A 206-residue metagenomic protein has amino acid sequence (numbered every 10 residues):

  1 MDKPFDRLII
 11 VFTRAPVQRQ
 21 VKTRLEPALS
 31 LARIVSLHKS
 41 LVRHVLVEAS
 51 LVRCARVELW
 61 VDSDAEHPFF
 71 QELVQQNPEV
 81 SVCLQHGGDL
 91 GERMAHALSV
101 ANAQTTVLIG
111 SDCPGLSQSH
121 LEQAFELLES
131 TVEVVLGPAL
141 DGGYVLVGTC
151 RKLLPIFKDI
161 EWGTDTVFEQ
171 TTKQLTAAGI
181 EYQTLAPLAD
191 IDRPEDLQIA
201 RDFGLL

Functional and structural regions predicted by a protein language model:
M1-L25: N-terminal nucleotide-binding beta1-loop-alpha1 segment
S36-C54: A short, N-terminal amphipathic alpha-helix
S50-V80: Acidic donor-binding segment of Leloir-type glycosyltransferases
F69-T105, T164-V167: Short phosphate-binding loop-to-helix
V107-I109: Short aromatic-hydrophobic micro-motifs that form the base-stacking/packing surface for donor nucleotide recognition
L116-D141: Conserved donor-nucleotide/metal-binding helix-loop-beta segment in metal-dependent transferases, i.e., the alpha-helix
S130, K152-T172: Short, glycine-/small-residue-rich phosphate/pyrophosphate-handling segment
V167-L206: Conserved alpha/beta core of the MobA/IspD/sugar-nucleotide pyrophosphorylase nucleotidyltransferase superfamily
